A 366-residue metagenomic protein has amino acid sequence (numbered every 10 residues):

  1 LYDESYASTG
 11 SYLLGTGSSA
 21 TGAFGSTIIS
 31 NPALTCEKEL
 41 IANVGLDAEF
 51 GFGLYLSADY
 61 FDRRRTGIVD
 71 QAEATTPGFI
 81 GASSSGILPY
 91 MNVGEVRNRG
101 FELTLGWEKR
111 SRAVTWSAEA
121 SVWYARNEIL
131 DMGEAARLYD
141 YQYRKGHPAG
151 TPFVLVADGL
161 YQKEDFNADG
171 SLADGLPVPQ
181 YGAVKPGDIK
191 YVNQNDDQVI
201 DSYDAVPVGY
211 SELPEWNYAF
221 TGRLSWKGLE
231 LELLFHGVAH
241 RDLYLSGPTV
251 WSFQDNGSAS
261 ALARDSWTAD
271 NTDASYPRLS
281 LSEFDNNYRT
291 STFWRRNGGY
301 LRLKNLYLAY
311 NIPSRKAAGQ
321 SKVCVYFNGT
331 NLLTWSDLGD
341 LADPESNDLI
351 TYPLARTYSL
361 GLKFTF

Functional and structural regions predicted by a protein language model:
L1-P152, R295-F366: Extracellular/periplasmic, surface-exposed regions of secreted and cell-surface proteins
L1-Y2, M91, R110-E212: Conserved small-residue
G15-A23, V192-I200, Y276-D285: Active-site-adjacent bridging/hinge elements
G45, Y181, T221: Short, surface-exposed charged micro-motifs
L88-R97, A136-P152, Y203, P207-A219 (+5 more regions): C-terminal extracellular loops and terminal segments of Gram-negative outer membrane beta-barrel proteins
V156, Q162-E164, Q254, S258-A263 (+1 more regions): Soluble, non-transmembrane domains of envelope/secretory-pathway proteins that act on or interact with carbohydrate
P186, V238-C324, G329: Extracytoplasmic gating/loop element in the C-terminal half of outer-membrane beta-barrel translocons and assembly
S211-Y244: Glycine-rich, aromatic-lined ligand/substrate-binding cores of catalytic and carbohydrate-binding domains
